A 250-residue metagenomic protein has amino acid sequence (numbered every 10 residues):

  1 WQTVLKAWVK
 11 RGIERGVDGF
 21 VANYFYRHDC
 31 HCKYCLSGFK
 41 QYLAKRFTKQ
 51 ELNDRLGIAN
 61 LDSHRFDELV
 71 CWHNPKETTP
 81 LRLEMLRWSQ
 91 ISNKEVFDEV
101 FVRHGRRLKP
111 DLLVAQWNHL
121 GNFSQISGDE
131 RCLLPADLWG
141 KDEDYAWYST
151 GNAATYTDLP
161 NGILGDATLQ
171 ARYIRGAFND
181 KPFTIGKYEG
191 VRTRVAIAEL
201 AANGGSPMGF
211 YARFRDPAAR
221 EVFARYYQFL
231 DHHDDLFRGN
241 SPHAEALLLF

Functional and structural regions predicted by a protein language model:
W1-V17, Y24-C32, G38-S89: Active-site-adjacent "subsite" loops/lids of carbohydrate-active enzymes
N23, N74-R87, S92-F250: Hydrophobic targeting/anchoring helices
